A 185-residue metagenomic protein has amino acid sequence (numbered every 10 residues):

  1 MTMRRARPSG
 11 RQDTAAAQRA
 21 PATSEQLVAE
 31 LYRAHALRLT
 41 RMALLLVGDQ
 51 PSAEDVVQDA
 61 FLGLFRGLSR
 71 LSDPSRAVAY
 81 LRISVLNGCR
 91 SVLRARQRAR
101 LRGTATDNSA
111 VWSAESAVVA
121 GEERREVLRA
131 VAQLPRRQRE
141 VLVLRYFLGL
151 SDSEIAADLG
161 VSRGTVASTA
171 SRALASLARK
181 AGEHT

Functional and structural regions predicted by a protein language model:
M3-A6, A17-R41, P51, F65: A short, charge-rich alpha-helical start-of-domain segment used by transcription regulators
R7-A15, S91, A99-R124, R129: Internal acidic/polar
A20-P21, D59-R76, A95-Q97, K180: Sigma70-family region 2
A36, T40, F61, P135 (+2 more regions): C-terminal flanking helix
D55-L62, R66, S75-N87, S168: Structural recognition of an alpha-helix C-terminal capping motif at a helix-to-coil junction
S69-S72, I83-T104, V119-A120, A178-R179: Arg/Lys-rich amphipathic alpha helix in sigma70-family domain 2
L86, R90, L159-H184: DNA-recognition helix of helix-turn-helix
V141-R145: A short pre-motif secondary-structure segment
